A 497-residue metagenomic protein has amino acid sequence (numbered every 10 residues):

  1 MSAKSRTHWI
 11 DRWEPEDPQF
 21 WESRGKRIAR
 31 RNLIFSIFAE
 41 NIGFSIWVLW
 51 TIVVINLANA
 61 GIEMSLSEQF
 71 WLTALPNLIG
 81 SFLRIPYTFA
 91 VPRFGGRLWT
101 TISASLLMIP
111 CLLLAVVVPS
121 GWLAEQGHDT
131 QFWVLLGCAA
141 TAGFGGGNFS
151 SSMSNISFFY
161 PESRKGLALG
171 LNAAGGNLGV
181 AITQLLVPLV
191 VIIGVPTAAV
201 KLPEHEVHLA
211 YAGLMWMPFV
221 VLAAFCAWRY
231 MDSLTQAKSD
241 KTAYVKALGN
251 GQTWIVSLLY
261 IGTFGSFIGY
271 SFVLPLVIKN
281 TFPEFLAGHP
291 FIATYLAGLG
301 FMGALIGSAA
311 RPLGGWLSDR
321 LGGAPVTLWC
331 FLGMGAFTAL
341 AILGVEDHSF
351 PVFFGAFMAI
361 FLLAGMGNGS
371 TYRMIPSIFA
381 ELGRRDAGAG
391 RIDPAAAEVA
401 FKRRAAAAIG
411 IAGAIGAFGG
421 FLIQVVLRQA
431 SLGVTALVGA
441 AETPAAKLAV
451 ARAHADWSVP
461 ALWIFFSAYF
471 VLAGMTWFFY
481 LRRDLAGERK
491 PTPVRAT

Functional and structural regions predicted by a protein language model:
G25-V53, T253-G269, M358, L362: Pair of pore-lining "gating" transmembrane helices in MFS-fold secondary transporters
W50-I55, N250-S308, N368, Y372 (+1 more regions): Extracytoplasmic gate region of multi-pass secondary transporters
W71-F89, F301-G314: Central cavity-lining transmembrane alpha-helices of secondary-active solute carriers, predominantly the Major
S105-H128, L332-H348: C-terminal ends and interior cores of transmembrane alpha-helices in multi-pass membrane transporters/permeases
G146, G166-I192, I409-I423: Glycine-rich segments within core transmembrane alpha-helices of 12-TM secondary carriers
N172-W228: Helix-loop-helix hairpin linking two adjacent transmembrane segments in secondary transporters
W216-A237, A473-Y480: C-terminal membrane-cytosol helix-exit motif in multi-pass small-molecule transporters
L321-T371: C-terminal transmembrane helical hairpin of 12-TM major facilitator-type secondary transporters
